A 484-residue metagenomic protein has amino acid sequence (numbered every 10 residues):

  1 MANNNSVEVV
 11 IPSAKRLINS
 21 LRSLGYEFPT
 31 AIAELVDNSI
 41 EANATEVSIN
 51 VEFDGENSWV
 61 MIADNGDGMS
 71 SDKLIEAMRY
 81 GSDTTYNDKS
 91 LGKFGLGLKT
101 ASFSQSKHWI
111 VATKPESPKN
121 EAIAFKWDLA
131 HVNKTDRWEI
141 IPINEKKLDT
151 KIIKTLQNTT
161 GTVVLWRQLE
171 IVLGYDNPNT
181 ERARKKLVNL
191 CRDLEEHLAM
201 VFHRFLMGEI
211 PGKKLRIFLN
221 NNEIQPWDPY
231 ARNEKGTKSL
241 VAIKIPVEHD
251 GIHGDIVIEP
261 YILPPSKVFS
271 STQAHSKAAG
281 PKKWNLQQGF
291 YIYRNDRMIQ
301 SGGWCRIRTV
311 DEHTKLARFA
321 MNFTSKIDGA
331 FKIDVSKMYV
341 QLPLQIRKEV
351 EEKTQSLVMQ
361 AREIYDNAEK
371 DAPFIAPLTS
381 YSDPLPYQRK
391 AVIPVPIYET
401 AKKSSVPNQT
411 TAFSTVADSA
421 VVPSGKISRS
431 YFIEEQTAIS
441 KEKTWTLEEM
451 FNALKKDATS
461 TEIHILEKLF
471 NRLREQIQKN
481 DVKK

Functional and structural regions predicted by a protein language model:
M1, L190, P226-W227, T237-K484: Charged regulatory segments coupled to nucleotide-binding catalytic modules in large multidomain enzymes
M1-S48, E52-G55, D72-I75, E448-K456 (+2 more regions): Bergerat-fold GHKL ATPase/HATPase_c domain
S13-L24, T160, L165-V188, S276-A278 (+2 more regions): Short hinge/gating elements
N57-V60, T162: Short beta-strand element(s) in the Bergerat
D64: Acidic ATP/Mg2+-coordinating residue in the GHKL
D67-G68: Glycine-rich G1-box
E76-L91: Bergerat-fold ATP-binding/catalytic subdomain of histidine kinases
N87-G208, K213-L219: GHKL-type ATPase core
